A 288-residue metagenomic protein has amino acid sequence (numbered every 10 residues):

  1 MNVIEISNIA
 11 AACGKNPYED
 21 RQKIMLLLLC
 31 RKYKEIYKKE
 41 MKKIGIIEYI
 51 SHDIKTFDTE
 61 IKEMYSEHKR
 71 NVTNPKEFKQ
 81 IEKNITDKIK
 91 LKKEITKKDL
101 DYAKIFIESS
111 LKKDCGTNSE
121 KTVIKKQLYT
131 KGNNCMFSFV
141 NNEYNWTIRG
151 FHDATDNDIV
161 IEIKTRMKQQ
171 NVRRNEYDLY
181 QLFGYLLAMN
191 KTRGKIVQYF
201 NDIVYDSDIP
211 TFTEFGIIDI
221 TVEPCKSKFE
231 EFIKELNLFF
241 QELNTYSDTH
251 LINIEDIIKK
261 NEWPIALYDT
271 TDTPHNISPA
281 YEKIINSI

Functional and structural regions predicted by a protein language model:
M1-I288: Accessory terminal regions of nucleic-acid processing enzymes
